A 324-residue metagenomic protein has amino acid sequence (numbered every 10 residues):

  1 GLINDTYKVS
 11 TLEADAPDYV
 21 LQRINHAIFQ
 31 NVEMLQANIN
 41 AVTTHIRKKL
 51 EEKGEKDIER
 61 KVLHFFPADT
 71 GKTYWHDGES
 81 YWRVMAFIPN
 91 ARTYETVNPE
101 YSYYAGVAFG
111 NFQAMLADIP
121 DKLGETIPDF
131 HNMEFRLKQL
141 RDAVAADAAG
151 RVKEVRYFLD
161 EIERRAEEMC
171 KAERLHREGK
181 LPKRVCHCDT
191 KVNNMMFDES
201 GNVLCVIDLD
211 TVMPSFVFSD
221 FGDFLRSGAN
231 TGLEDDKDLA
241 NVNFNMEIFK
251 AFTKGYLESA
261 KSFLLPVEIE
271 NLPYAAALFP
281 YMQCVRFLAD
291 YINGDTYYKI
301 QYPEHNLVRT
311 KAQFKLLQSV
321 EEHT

Functional and structural regions predicted by a protein language model:
L2-A145, V217, G228, L233-A240 (+5 more regions): Conserved ATP-binding subdomain of kinase catalytic cores across diverse folds
Q22-E33, I88-Y103, D118-H187, V192-N202 (+3 more regions): ATP-dependent phospho-/nucleotidyl transfer catalytic cores
Q30, D198-L264, Y297-N306: Active-site Asp-x-Gly
A41, K191-N194, D223, R286 (+1 more regions): Hydrophobic side chains within alpha-helical segments
T44, K48, Y157-D160, R164-E167 (+2 more regions): Replace "anionic and nucleotidyl ligands
V84, H187, V206-D208: Generic enzyme active-site microenvironment
F135, K250, K254-T324: Helix-rich C-terminal or lid/interface subdomains of diverse kinases
